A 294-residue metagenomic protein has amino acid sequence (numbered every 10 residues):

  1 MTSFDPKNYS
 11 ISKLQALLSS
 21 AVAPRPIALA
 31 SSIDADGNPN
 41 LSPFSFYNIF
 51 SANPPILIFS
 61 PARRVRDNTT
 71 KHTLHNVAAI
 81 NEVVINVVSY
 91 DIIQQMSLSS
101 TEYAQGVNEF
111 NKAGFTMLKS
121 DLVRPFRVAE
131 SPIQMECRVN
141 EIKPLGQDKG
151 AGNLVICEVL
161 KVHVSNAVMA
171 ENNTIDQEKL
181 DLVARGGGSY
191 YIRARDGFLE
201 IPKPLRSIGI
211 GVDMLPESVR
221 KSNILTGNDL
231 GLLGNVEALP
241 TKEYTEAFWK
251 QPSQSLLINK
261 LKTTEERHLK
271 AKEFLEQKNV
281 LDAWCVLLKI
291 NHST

Functional and structural regions predicted by a protein language model:
M1-T294: Basic, polyanion-binding surface patches
